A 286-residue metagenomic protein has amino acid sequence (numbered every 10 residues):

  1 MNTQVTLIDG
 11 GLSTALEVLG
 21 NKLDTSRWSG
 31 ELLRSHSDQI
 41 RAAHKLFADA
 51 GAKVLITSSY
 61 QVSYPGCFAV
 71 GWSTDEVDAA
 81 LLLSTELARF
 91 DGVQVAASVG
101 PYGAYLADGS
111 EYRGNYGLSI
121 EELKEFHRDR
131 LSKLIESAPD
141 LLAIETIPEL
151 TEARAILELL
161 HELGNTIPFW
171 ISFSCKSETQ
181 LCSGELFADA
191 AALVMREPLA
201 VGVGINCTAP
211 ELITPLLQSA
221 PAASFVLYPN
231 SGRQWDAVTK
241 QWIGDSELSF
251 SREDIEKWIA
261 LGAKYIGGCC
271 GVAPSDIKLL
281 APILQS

Functional and structural regions predicted by a protein language model:
M1-S286: Domain-level signal for soluble alpha/beta catalytic cores
